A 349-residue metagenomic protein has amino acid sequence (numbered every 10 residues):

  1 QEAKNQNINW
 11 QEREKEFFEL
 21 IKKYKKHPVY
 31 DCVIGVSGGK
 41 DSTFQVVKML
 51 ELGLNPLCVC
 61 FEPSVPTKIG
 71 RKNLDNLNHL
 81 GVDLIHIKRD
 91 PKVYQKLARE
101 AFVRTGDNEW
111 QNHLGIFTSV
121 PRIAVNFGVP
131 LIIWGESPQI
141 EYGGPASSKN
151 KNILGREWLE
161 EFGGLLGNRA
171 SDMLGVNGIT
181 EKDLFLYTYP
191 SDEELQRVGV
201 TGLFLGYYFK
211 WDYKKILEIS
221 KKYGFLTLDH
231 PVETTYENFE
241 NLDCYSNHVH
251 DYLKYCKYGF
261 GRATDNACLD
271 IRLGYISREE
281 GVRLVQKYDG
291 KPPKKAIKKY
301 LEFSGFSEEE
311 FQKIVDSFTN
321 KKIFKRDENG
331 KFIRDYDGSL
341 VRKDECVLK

Functional and structural regions predicted by a protein language model:
Q1-D31, K48-K349: Nucleotide-activated chemistry modules centered on ATP-dependent adenylation/adenylyltransferase
C32-D41: Short, glycine-rich nucleotide/cofactor-binding loops
F44-Q45: Hydrophobic positions on the alpha1 helix immediately C-terminal to the Walker A/P-loop
